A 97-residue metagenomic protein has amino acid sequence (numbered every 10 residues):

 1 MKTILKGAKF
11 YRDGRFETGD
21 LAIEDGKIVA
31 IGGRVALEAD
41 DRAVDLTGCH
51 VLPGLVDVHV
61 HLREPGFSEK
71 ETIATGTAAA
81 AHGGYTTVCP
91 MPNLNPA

Functional and structural regions predicted by a protein language model:
M1-T3, K9-G54: Histidine-rich, glycine-flanked metal-binding segment
A8, G26, A80, G84: Residue-level signal for inorganic ion chemistry
C49-A97: Metal-associated gating/positioning segment near the N- to mid-region
